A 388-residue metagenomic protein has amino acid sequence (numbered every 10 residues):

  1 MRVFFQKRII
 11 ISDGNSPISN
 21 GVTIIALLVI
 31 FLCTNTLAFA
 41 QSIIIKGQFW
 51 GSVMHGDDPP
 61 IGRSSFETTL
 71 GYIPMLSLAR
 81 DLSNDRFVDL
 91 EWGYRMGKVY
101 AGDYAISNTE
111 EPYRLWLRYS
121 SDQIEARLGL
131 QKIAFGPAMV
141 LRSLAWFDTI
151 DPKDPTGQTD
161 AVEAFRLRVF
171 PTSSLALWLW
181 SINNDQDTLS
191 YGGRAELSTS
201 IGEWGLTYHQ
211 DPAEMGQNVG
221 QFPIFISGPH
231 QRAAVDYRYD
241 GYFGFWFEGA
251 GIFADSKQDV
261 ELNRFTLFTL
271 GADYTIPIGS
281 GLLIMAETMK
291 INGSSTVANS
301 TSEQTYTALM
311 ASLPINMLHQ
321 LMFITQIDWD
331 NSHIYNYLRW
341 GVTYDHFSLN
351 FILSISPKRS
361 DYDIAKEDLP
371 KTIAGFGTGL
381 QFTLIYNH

Functional and structural regions predicted by a protein language model:
I24-N35: Bacterial N-terminal signal peptides
S42-I45, E67, D81-V88, D122-Q123 (+2 more regions): Signature for the C-terminal beta-barrel architecture of outer-membrane proteins
G51-D57, L82, Y94-K98, S121-Q123 (+10 more regions): Transmembrane beta-strands of outer-membrane beta-barrel pores
S52-G71: Surface-exposed strand-loop-strand hairpins of Gram-negative outer-membrane beta-barrel proteins
L70-L76, E110-L115, A161-F165, L189-G193 (+7 more regions): Hydrophobic, lipid-facing positions within transmembrane beta-strands of outer-membrane proteins
A79-L175, L197, K358: Outer membrane beta-barrel
L282-Y337: C-terminal structural cap/anchor segments
V342, S348, L353-I355, A374-H388: Outer-membrane beta-barrel "beta-signal"
